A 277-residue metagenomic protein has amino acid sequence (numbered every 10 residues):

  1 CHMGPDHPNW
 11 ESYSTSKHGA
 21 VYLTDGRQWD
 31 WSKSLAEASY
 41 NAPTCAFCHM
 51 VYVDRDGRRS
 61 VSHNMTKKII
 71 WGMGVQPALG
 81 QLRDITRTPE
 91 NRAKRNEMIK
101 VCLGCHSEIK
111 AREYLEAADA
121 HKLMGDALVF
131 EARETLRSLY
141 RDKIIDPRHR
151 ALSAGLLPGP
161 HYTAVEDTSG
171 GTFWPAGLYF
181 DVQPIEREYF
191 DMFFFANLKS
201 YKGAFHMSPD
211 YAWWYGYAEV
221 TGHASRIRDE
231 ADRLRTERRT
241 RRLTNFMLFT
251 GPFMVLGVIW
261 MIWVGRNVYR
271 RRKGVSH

Functional and structural regions predicted by a protein language model:
C1-R238: Primarily the internal scaffold of c-type cytochrome electron-transfer domains, especially repeated/multiheme c-type
W71-M73, T250, V264, K273: Feature targets compositionally biased, intrinsically disordered low-complexity regions with long contiguous runs
V75-P77, M254, W260, H277: Polar low-complexity intrinsically disordered regions enriched in Ser/Thr and small residues
Q76, G265-V268: Intrinsically disordered, low-complexity regulatory segments enriched in acidic/serine/proline/glutamine/glycine
T244-R266: Selective detector of the "anchor" transmembrane alpha-helix that sits immediately C-terminal
Y269-H277: Cytoplasmic C-terminal tails of single-pass
